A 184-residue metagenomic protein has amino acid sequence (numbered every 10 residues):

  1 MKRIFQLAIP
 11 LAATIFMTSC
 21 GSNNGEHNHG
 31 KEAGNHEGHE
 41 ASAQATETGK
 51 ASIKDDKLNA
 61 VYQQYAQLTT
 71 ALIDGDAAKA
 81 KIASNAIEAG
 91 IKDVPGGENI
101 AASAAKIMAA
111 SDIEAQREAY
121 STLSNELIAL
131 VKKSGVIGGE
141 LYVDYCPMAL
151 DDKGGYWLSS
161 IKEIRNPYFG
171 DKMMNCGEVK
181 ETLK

Functional and structural regions predicted by a protein language model:
M1-A8: Bacterial N-terminal signal peptides that target proteins for export
I9-T14: Hydrophobic helical h-region of N-terminal Sec-dependent signal peptides in bacterial secretory/periplasmic proteins
F16-S19: C-terminal motif of bacterial Sec signal peptides marking the signal peptidase cleavage site
G21-N24: Bacterial signal peptide processing site
N28-I53: Post-signal peptide N-terminal segment of mature Sec-exported envelope proteins
S52, D56, Q63, Q67-E98 (+5 more regions): Surface-exposed, polar/charged faces of alpha-helical domains in mature secreted/periplasmic/lumenal proteins
L123-L127, C146: Small-residue-enriched alpha-helical segments and adjacent helix-cap loops that form tight helix-helix packing
G138-K184: Amphipathic, charged alpha-helical segments and their helix-to-coil junctions in extracytoplasmic/peripheral assemblies
